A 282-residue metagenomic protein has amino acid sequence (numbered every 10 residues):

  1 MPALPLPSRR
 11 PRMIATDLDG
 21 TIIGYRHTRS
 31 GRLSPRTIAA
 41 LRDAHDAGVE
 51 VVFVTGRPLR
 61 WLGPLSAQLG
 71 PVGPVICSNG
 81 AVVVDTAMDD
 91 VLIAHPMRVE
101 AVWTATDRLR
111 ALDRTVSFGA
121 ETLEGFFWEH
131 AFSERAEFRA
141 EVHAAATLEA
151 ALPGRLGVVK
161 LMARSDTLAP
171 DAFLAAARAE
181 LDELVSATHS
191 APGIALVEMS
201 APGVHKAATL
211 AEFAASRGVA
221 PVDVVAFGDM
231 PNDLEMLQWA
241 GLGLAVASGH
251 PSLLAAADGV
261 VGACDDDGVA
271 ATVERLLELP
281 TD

Functional and structural regions predicted by a protein language model:
M1-L18, R29, D46, V219: Non-catalytic pre-domain segments flanking phosphatase-related domains
L4-P5, R9-P11, S34, S200-D282: Mg2+-dependent phosphoryl-transfer enzymes with acidic/Ser/Thr/Gly-rich catalytic loops
R12, H27-D43, A245-A247: Basic, amphipathic juxtamembrane/active-site segments that coordinate anionic phosphate or diphosphate groups
D19, A44, N79, L161 (+3 more regions): Residue-level signal for inorganic ion chemistry
R32-R135: Active-site phosphate-binding/coordination module
A47-V52, P71-G73, K160, V222-D223 (+2 more regions): Short active-site oxyanion
L69-P71, N79, A87, L181-E183 (+2 more regions): Short, structured coil segments at secondary-structure junctions
T115-F227, P231-W239: Conserved acidic, metal-coordinating active-site core of Asp-based, Mg2+-dependent phosphoryl-transfer enzymes
